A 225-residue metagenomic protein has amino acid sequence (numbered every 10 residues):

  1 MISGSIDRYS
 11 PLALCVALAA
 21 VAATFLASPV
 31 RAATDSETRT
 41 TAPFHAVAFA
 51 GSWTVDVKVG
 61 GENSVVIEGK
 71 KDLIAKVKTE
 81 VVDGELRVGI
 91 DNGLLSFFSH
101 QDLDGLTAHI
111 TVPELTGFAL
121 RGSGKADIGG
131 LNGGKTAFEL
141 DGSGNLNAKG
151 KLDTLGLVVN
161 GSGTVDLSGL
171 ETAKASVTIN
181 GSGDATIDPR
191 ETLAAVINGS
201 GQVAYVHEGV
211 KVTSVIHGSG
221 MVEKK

Functional and structural regions predicted by a protein language model:
I2-Y9, S28-R121, D127-E139, K149-G156 (+2 more regions): Acidic (Asp/Glu) and glycine-rich low-complexity loops/linkers that are typically intrinsically disordered
A13-A27: Bacterial N-terminal signal peptides
A33-D35, S123, S143, S182 (+1 more regions): Short, recurring structural edge motifs at helix starts
G124-I128, G144-N147, S162-V165: Short helix-to-loop capping/linker segments positioned immediately adjacent to catalytic or ligand/cofactor-binding
A148-K225: Short, surface-exposed interaction patches in beta-rich subdomains that mediate adhesion/assembly near membranes
